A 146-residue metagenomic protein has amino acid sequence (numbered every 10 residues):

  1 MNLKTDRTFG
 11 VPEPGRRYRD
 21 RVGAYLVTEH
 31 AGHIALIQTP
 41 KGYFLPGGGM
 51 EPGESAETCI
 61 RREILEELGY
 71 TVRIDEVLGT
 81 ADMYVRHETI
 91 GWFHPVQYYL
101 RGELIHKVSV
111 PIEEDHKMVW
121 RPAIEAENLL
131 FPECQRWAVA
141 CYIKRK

Functional and structural regions predicted by a protein language model:
M1-Y25: Acidic, metal-coordinating catalytic segment for phosphate/diphosphate chemistry, firing primarily on the Nudix
V22-A24, G32, V96-Y98, H116: Change "...and in nucleic-acid phosphodiester-cleaving endonucleases..." to "...and in nucleic-acid processing enzymes
T28, Y99-E103, W120-P122: Short, well-ordered beta-strand micro-motif
E29-E67: Conserved Nudix-box catalytic region and its N-terminal flanking loop in Nudix hydrolases and closely related
G48, R62, D75, R121-I124: Structural detector for helix-capping/boundary residues
T71-T80: A short coil-to-beta-strand element that immediately follows conserved catalytic motifs
D82-S109: Active-site-adjacent beta-strand/loop module that shapes the phosphate/pyrophosphate-binding cleft
V110-C141: NUDIX/MutT-family hydrolases
